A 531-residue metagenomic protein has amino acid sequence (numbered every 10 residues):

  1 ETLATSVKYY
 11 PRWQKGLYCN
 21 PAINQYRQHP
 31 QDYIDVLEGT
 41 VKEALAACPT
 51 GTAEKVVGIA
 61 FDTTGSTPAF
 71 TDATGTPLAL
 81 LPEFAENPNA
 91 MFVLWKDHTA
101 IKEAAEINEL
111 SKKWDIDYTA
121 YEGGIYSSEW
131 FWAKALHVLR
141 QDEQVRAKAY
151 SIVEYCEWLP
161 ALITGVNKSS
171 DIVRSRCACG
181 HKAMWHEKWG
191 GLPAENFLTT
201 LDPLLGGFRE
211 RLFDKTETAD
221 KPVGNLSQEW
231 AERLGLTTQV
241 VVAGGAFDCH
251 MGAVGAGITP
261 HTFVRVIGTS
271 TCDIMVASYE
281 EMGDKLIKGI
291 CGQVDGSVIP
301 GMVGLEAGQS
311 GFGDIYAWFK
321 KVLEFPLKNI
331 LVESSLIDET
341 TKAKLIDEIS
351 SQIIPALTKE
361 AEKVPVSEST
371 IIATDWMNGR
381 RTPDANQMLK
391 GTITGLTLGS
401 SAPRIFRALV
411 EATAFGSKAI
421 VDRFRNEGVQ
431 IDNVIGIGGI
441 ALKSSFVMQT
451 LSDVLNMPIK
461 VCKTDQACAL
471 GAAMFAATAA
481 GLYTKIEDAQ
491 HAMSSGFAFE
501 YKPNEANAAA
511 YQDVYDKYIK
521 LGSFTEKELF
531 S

Functional and structural regions predicted by a protein language model:
E1-L80, G207, E232, L236-V241 (+4 more regions): N-terminal glycine/serine-rich phosphate-binding loop of ATP-dependent small-molecule kinases, especially carbohydrate
T71, N108, W114-G244, I330 (+3 more regions): Gly/Ser/Thr-rich active-site cleft segment
N87-D142, R146, A183-T199, Q293-E348 (+1 more regions): Glycine-rich phosphate-binding loop plus the immediately following alpha-helix
A105, F247, M251-G255, A317-K320 (+5 more regions): Glycine-rich phosphate-binding/hydrolytic loop that grips phosphoryl groups
E129, A307, I315-A317, V322-I337 (+2 more regions): Acidic, glycine/GT-rich loop-and beta-edge segments that sit at the periphery of enzyme/chaperone cores
W130, A183-P300, S310, L323 (+3 more regions): ATP-dependent carbohydrate kinase catalytic cores
A161-G165, S169, T341-K390: Conserved ATP-utilizing enzyme core subdomain
E362-K463: Activation-segment/catalytic-loop signature of the eukaryotic protein kinase fold
